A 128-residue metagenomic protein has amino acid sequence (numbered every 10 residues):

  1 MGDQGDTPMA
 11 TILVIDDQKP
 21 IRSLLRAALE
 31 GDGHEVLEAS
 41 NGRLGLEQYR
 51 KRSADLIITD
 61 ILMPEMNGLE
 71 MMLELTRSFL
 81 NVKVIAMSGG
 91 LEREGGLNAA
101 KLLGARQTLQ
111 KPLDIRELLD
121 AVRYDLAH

Functional and structural regions predicted by a protein language model:
D16, D60: Active-site residues of response regulator receiver
K19-L37, L103: Two-component/phosphorelay signaling modules centered on CheY-like receiver
S40-L44, N67-M71: Acidic catalytic/metal-coordinating carboxylates
R52-I58: Active-site beta3 strand of CheY-like receiver
M63: Receiver (REC) domain active-site loop signature in two-component systems and cognate sites in sensor histidine kinases
E70, L91-L109, D120: Alpha4 helix (beta4-alpha4-beta5 surface) of REC/receiver domains from two-component response regulators
M87-S88: Hydrophobic/aromatic residues positioned on beta-strands within the core alpha/beta folds
L113-R123: C-terminal output helix
